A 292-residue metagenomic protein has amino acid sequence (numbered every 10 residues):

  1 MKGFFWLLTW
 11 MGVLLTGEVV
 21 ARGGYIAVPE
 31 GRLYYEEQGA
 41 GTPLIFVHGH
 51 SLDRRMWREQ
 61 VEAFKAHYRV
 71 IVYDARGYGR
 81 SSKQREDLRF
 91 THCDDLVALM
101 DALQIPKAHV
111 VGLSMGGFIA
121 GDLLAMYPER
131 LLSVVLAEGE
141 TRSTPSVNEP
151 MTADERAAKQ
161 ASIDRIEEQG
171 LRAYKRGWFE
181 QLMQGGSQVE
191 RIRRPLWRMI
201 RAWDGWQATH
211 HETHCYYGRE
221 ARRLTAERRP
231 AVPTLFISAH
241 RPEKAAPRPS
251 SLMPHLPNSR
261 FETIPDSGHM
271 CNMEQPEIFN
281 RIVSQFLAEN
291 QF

Functional and structural regions predicted by a protein language model:
M1-L44, H67-Y68, S284, A288-F292: Alpha/beta-hydrolase fold catalytic core
Q38, E59-E62, I71-M115, R281: Active-site loop/oxyanion-hole signature of alpha/beta-hydrolase fold enzymes
G41, G49-L52, S114: Active-site glycine-rich loops that stabilize anionic/oxyanionic intermediates across multiple enzyme folds
G49-E59, V70: Serine-hydrolase catalytic-loop signature spanning alpha/beta hydrolases and amidase-signature enzymes
D122-M126, L132-E167: Flexible "cap/lid" loop of the alpha/beta hydrolase fold
P150-M151, R165-R228: Conserved alpha/beta-hydrolase catalytic His-Asp/Glu region
P233-S267: Conserved loop-alpha-helix segment in the C-terminal half of the alpha/beta-hydrolase fold that carries the catalytic
S259-F292: Catalytic active-site module of serine/aspartate enzymes centered on a nucleophile-bearing elbow/loop
